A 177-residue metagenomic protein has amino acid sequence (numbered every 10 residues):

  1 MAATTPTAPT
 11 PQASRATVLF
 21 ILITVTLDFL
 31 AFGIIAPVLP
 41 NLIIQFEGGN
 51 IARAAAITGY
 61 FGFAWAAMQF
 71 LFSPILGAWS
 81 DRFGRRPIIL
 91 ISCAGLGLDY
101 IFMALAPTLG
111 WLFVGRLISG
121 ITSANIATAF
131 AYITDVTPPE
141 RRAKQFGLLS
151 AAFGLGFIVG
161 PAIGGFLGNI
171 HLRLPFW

Functional and structural regions predicted by a protein language model:
S14-Q45: Pair of pore-lining "gating" transmembrane helices in MFS-fold secondary transporters
T26, D99, G110-A124: Hydrophobic core of transmembrane alpha-helices in multi-pass small-molecule transporters, especially MFS/SLC-type
N41-Q69: Extracellular/periplasmic helix-loop-helix junction of adjacent transmembrane segments in MFS-like secondary
I43-I44, W79-S80, I163-N169: Interfacial helix-cap and linker-helix signal at transmembrane-aqueous boundaries of multi-pass secondary transporters
A66-P74, A124, F157-I158: Residue-level signature of mid-helix packing/kink "hotspots" within the transmembrane helices of 12-pass Major
F70-P107: Conserved MFS/SLC helix-loop-helix module at the cytosolic interface between two early adjacent transmembrane helices
G115-G154: Cytoplasmic helix-loop-helix junction between adjacent transmembrane helices in 12-TM secondary transporters
A152-W177: Helix-loop-helix hairpin linking two adjacent transmembrane segments in secondary transporters
